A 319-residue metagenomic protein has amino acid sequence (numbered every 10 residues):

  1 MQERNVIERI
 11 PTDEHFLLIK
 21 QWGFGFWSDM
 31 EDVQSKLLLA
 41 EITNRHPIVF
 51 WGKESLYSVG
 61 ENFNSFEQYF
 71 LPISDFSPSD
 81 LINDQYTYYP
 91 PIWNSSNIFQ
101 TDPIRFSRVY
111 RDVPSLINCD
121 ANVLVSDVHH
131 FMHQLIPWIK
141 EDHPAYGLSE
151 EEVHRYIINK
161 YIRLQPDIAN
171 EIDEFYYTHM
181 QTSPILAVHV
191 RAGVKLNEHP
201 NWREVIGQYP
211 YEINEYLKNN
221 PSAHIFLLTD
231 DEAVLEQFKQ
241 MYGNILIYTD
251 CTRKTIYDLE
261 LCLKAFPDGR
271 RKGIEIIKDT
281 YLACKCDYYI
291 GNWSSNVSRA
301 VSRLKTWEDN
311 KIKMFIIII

Functional and structural regions predicted by a protein language model:
R4-I206, P210-Y216, S222: Secretory-pathway glycan-assembly enzymes, especially type II membrane glycosyltransferases that use nucleotide-sugar
F24, Q34, I276-I319: A donor-sugar binding/catalytic signature common to diverse glycosyltransferases and related nucleotide-sugar
S35, E212-E215, Q237-M241, A300-R303: A short acidic, amphipathic alpha-helical/loop segment
F50-G52, L228, Y248-T252, F315-I319: Conserved beta-strand termini and adjacent loop/short-helix elements that scaffold enzyme active sites in alpha/beta
L56-Y57, V194-N197, A233-E236, V297-R299: Flexible loop/turn segments at secondary-structure boundaries
H189-V194, L217-D268: Catalytic donor nucleotide-activated moiety binding site of glycosyltransferases and closely related
W202-R203, F266-R271: Short, flexible loop segments at the rims of nucleotide/cofactor-binding pockets, characterized by
G207, R271-I274: Nucleotide-sugar donor phosphate/pyrophosphate-binding loop at the beta->alpha transition of glycosyltransferases
